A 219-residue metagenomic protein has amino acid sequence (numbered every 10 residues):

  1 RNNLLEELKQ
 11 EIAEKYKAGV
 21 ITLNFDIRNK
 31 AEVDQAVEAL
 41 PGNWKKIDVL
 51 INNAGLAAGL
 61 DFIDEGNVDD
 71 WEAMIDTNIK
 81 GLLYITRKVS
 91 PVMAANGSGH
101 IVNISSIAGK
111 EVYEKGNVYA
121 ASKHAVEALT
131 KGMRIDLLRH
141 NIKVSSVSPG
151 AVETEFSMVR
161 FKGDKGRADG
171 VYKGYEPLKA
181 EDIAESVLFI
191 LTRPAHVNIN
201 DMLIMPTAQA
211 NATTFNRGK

Functional and structural regions predicted by a protein language model:
N2-N3, N24-Q35, V68: The beta1-alpha1 cofactor-binding region of Rossmann-like NAD(H)/NADP(H)-dependent oxidoreductases
D61-I63, N67-I75: Substrate-binding pocket helix/loop in short-chain dehydrogenase/reductase
T86, S122: Active-site helix of classical SDR
P91, I135-L138: Alpha-helical segment proximal to the catalytic Tyr-Lys
S106: Residue(s) in the substrate-gating loop at a strand-loop-helix junction that position the organic substrate next
Y113-N117: Active-site loop immediately N-terminal to the catalytic Tyr-X3-Lys motif of short-chain dehydrogenase/reductase
S146-V147, G166-T213: C-terminal helical subdomain
